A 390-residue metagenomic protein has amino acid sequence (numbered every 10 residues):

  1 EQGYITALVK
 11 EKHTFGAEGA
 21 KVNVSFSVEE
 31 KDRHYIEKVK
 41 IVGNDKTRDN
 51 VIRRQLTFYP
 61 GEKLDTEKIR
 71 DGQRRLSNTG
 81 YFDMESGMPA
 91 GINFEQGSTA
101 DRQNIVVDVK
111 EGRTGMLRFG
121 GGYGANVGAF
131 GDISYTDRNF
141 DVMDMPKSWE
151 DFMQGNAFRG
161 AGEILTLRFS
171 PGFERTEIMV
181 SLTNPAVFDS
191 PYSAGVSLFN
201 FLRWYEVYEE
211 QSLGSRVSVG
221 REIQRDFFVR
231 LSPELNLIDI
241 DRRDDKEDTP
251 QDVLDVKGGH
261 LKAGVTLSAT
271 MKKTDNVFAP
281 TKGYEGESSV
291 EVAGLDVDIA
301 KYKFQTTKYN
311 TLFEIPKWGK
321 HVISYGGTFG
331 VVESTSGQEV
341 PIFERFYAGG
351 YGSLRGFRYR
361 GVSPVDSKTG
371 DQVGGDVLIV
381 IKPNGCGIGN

Functional and structural regions predicted by a protein language model:
E1, V217, T270-K272: Residue patterns forming the tRNA-binding/recognition surfaces of aminoacyl-tRNA synthetases and related DALR
E1-G124, D137, M145-N184, E210-L213 (+4 more regions): Periplasmic polypeptide-binding modules associated with outer-membrane biogenesis and secretion
P60, L202-W204, V292-D296: A generic structural motif
D83-M84, G115-L117, G128, N139-P146 (+4 more regions): Repeated loop/turn-to-beta-strand initiation elements of outer-membrane beta-barrel proteins
S98-N104, G115-G128, T136, E234 (+1 more regions): C-terminal outer-membrane beta-barrel translocator/porin domains of Gram-negative envelope proteins and their
V106-K110, T166, G195-F199, E285-S289 (+1 more regions): Glycine- and acidic-rich phosphate- and metal-coordinating loops
K147-F152, D189-N200, F313-T328: A generic structural motif
F169-L261: Transmembrane beta-barrel wall of Gram-negative outer-membrane proteins
